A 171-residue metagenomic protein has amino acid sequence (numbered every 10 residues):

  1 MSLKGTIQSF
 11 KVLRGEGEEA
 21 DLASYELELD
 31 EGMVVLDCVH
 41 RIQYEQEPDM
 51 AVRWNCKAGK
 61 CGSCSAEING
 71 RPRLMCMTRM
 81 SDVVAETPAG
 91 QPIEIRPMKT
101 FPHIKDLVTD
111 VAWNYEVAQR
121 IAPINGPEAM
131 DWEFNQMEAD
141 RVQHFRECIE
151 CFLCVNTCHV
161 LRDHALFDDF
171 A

Functional and structural regions predicted by a protein language model:
M1-A171: Signature of N-terminal electron-transfer/Fe-S-associated modules in redox systems
